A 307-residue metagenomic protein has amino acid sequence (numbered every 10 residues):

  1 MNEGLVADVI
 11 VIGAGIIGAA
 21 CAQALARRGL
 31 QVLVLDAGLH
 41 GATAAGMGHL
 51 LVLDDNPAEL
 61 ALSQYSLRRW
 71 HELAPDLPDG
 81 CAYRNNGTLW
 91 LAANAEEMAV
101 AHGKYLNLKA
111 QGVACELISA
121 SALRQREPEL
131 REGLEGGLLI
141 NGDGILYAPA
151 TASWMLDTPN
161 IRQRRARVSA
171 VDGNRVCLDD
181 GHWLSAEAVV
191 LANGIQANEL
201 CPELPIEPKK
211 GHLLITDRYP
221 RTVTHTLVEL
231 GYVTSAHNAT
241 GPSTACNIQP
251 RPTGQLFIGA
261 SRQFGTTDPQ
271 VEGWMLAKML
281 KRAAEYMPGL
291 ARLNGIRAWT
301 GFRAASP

Functional and structural regions predicted by a protein language model:
E3-G15, L33: Beta1/beta-strand and adjacent pyrophosphate-binding region of the FAD-binding site in flavoprotein oxidoreductases
I10-I12, W183-Q196: Short hydrophobic core segments
G18: N-terminal Rossmann-fold NAD(P) dinucleotide-binding loop
Q23-R27, L50, C81-Y83, N193-P307: Active-site substrate-recognition segment that forms the wall of the catalytic cavity or substrate channel
A26-A44: Glycine-rich FAD pyrophosphate-binding loop
M47-R126, A245: Dinucleotide-binding Rossmann-like beta1-alpha1 core, especially the glycine-rich loop that anchors the ADP
A61, L91-V100, L139-W154, Q270-M275: Short beta-strand to alpha-helix junction loop
L138-N174, L178-D180, L184-E187: Helical element adjacent to the flavin cofactor pocket in flavoenzyme catalytic cores
